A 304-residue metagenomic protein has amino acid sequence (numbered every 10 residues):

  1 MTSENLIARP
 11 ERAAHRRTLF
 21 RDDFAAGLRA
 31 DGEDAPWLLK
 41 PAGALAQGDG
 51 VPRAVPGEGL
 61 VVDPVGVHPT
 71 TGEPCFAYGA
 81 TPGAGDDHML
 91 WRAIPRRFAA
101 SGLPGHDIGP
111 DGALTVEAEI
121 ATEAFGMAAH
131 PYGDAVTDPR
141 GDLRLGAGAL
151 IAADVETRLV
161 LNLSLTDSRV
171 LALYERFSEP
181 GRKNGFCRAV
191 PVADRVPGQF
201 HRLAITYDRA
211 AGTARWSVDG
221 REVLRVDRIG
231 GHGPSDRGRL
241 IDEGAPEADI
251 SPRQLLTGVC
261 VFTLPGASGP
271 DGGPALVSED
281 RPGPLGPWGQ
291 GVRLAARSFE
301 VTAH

Functional and structural regions predicted by a protein language model:
N5-V51, V55-V65: Extracellular carbohydrate-recognition regions
H15-F24, P64, P69-Y78, M89 (+5 more regions): Ligand-recognition surfaces built from glycine- and aromatic
F24, Q199-Y207, A214-W216: Short tryptophan-centered beta-strand motifs in secreted/extracellular beta-sheet-rich domains of glycan-recognition
P52-P180, G289, A295, T302-H304: Secretory/extracellular carbohydrate-interaction modules and structurally similar beta-sandwich "look-alikes"
S101-D107, R188-D194, P246-E247: Beta-strand-rich interaction surfaces with strong enrichment in secreted/lumenal proteins
E179-R202: Short, aromatic/His-centered strand-loop micro-motif at the edge of beta-sheets
S217-E222: Short strand-turn-strand beta-turns centered on an Asx-Gly dipeptide
